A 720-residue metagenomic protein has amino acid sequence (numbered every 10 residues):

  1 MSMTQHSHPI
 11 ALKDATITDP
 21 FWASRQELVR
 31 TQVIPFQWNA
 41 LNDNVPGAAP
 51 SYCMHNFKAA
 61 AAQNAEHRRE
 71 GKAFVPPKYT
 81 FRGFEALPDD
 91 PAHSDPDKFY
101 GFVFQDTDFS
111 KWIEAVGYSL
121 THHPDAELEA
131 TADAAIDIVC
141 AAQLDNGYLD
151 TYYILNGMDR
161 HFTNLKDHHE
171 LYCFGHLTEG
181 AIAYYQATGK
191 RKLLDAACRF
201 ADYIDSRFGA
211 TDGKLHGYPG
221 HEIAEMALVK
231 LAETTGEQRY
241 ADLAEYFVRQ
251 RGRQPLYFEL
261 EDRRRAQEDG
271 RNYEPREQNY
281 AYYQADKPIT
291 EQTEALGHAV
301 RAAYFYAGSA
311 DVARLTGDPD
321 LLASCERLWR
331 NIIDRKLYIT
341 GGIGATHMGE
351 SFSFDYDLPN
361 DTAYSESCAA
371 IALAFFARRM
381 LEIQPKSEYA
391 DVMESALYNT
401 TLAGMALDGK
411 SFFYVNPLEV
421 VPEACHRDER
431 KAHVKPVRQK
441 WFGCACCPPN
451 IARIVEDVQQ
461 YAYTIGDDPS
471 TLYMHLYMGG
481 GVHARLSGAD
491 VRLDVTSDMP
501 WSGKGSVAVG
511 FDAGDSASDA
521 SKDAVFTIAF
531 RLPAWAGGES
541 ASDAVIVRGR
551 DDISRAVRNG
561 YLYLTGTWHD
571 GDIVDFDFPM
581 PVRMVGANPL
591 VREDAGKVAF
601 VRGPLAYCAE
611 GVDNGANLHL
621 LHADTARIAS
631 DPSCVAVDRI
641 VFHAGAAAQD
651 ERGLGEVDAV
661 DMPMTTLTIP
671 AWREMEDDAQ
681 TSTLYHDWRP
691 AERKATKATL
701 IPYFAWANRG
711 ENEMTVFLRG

Functional and structural regions predicted by a protein language model:
M1-D108, D133-Y152: Low-complexity, Ser/Thr/Pro/Gly-enriched N-terminal "stalk/linker" regions
Q5-S7, H67-E70, D90-F109, R160-C173 (+6 more regions): Solvent-exposed loop and edge beta-strand segments that line ligand/cofactor-binding and catalytic clefts
D14, P20, A244, C325 (+10 more regions): C-terminal beta-rich recognition modules with glycine/proline-rich loops and embedded aromatic residues
W22, I113-A126, G175-K190, A224-E237 (+4 more regions): Well-ordered alpha-helical scaffold segments within catalytic/enzyme domains
Q26, W38, I113, E129-Q143 (+9 more regions): Hydrophobic core segments within long, regular secondary-structure runs in both alpha- and beta-rich folds
N156-T234: A conserved hydrophobic secondary-structure block that centers on an alpha-helix together with its immediately flanking
R314-R335, L358-K410, V421: Catalytic-core region of carbohydrate-active enzymes that cleave or remodel glycosidic bonds
D523-G549: Beta-strand-rich binding/interaction modules
